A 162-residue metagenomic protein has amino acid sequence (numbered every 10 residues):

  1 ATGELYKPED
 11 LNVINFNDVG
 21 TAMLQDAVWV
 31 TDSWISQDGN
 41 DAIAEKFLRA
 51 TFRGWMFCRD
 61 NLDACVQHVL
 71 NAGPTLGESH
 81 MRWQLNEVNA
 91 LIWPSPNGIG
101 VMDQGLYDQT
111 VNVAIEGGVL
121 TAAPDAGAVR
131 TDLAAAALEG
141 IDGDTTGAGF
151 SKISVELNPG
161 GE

Functional and structural regions predicted by a protein language model:
A1-F16: Ligand-binding "clamshell"
P8, S36-D41, A126, T146: Intrinsically disordered, low-complexity coil segments
N15, T31, D103, V129-A135: Helix N-cap / beta->alpha transition motif
F16-D26: A structural motif
L24, V30-T31, S95-G98, D125: Glycine-rich, flexible loop/turn motifs
L24-A42: A bilobed periplasmic-binding-protein/Venus flytrap-type ligand-binding module shared by bacterial periplasmic
S36-T121: Secondary-structure end/capping motifs
D108-E162: Conserved C-terminal helix/tail region of periplasmic/extracytoplasmic solute-binding proteins
